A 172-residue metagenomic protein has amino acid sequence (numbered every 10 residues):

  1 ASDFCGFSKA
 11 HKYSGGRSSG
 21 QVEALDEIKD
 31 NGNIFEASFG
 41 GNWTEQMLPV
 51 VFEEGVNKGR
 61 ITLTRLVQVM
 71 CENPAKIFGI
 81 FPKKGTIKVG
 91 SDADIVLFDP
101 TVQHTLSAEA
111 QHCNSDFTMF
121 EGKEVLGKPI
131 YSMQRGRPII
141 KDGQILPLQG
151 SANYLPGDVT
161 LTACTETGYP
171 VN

Functional and structural regions predicted by a protein language model:
D3-T101: His/Asp/Glu-enriched, well-ordered alpha-helical/loop segment that forms or immediately abuts the divalent-metal
R17-S18, V22, I87, E124 (+4 more regions): Compositionally biased, intrinsically disordered low-complexity regions
L25, W43-T44, F120-E124, P156-V159 (+1 more regions): Glycine-rich loops and low-complexity Gly/Arg-rich segments that provide flexible linkers or classic glycine-based
D26-N33, D92-Y154: C-terminal cap of metal-dependent C-N hydrolases
Q46-E53, V125-S132, L161-V171: Short C-terminal domain-edge/linker segments immediately following a structured domain
E53-R65, Y131-I145, V171-N172: Noncatalytic linker/hinge segments flanking ATPase motor cores
T86-V89, A110, L161, T167-Y169: Juxtamembrane/interface motifs at transmembrane-helix termini
D142-N172: Intein/HINT protein-splicing elements and their conserved insertion hotspots or analogous self-processing inserts
